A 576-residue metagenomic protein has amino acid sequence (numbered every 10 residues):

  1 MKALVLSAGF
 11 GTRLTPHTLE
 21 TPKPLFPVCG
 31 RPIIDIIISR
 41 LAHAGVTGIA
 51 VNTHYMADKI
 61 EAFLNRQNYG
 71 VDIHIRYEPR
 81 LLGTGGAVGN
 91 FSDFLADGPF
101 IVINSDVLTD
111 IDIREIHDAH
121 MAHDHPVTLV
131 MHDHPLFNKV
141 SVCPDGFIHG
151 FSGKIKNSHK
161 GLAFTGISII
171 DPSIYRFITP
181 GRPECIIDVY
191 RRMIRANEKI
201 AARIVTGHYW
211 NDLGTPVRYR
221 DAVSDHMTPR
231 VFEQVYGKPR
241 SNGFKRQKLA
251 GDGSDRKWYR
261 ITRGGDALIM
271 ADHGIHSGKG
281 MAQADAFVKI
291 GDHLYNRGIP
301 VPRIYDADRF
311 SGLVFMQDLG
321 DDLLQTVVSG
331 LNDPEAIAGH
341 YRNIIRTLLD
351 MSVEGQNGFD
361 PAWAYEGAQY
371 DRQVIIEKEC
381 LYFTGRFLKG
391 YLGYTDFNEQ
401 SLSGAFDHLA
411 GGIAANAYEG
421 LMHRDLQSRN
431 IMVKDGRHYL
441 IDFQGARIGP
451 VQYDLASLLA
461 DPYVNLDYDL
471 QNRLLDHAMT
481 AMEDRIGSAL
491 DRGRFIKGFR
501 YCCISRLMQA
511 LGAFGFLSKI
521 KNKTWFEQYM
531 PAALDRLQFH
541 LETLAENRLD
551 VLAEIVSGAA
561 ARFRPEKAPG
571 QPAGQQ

Functional and structural regions predicted by a protein language model:
M1-L19: N-terminal nucleotide-binding beta1-loop-alpha1 segment
K2-V5, P27, R31-N104, I113-E115 (+1 more regions): Conserved N-terminal catalytic core of the sugar/cofactor nucleotidyltransferase
D97, R203-V205, Y209-L313, D322 (+3 more regions): Conserved NTP-binding catalytic cores of kinases and kinase-like/nucleotidyltransferase enzymes across multiple kinase
P99-I101, L108, R114-M121, H132-P135 (+1 more regions): Catalytic-core segments of class I nucleotidyltransferases/pyrophosphorylases that form NMP-activated intermediates
Q247-K248, D255-T262, I269-M270, M351 (+2 more regions): Active-site acidic catalytic loop and adjacent metal/ATP-binding pocket of ATP-dependent phosphoryl transfer enzymes
Y259-K378, Y382, K389-L392, A415: ATP-binding pocket architecture of kinase catalytic cores
L381-Y391, V451-S488, Y501-K521, A533-L541: Active-site activation/catalytic loop segments of kinase-like enzymes and analogous catalytic loops in related
G512-Q576: ATP/Mg2+ or Mg2+-diphosphate-binding catalytic cores that bind nucleotide phosphates or diphosphates via glycine-rich
